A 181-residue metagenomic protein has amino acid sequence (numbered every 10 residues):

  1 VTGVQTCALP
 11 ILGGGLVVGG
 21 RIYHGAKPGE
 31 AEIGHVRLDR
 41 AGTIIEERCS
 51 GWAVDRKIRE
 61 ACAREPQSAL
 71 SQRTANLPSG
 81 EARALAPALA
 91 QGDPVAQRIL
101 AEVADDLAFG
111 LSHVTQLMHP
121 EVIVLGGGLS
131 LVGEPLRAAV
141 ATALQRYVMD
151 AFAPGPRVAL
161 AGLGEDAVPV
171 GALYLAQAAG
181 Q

Functional and structural regions predicted by a protein language model:
V1-L9: Short, small-residue-biased leader/transition segments that mark boundaries at the very start of proteins
T2-G3, A31, M118: Structured loop/turn residues at beta-strand edges in well-structured enzyme cores
G3, G13-G15, A104, A108: Glycine-centered small-residue hotspots that permit tight backbone geometry or close packing
A8-W52: Glycine-rich phosphate-binding loop of actin/hexokinase-like ATP-binding domains
I22, R40-Q181: ATP-binding/phosphotransfer module of carbohydrate and carboxylate kinases, centering on a glycine-rich
